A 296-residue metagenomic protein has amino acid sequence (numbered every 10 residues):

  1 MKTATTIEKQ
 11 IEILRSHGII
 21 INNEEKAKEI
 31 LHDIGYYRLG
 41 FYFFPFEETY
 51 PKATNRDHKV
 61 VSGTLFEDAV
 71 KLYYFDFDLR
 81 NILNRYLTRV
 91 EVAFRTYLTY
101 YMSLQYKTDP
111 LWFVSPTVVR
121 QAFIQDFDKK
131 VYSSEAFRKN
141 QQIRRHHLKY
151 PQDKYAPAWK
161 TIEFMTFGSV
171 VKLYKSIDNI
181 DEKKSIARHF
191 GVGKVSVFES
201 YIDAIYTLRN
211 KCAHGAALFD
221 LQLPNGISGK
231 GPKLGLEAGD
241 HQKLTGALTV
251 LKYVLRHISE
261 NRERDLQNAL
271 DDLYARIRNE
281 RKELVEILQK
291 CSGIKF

Functional and structural regions predicted by a protein language model:
M1-L208, F219-F296: Extended intrinsically disordered or low-complexity regions, especially N/C-terminal cytosolic tails and loops, rather
G215: Acidic/aromatic/glycine-rich contiguous surface patches that form carbohydrate-binding/processing clefts and analogous
